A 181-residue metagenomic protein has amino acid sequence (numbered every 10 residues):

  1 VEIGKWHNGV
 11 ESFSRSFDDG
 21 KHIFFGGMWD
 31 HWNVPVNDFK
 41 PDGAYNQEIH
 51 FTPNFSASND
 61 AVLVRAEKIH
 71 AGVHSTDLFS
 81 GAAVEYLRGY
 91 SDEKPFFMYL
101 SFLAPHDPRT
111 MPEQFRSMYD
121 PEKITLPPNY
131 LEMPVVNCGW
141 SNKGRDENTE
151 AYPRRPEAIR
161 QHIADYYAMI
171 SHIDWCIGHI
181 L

Functional and structural regions predicted by a protein language model:
K5: Active-site glycine-centered loops adjacent to acidic/histidine catalytic or metal-binding residues that shape
N8-E11, D107-P108: Active-site environment of divalent metal-dependent phosphoester hydrolases
S12-S16: Short secondary-structure transition/capping segments
F17-I23, R116: Short, hinge-like loop/turn segments at secondary-structure boundaries
F24-W29: Short, acidic/turn-prone active-site loops that include or flank metal/cofactor- and phosphate-binding residues
D30-L181: Active-site-proximal cap/lid insertion segments
